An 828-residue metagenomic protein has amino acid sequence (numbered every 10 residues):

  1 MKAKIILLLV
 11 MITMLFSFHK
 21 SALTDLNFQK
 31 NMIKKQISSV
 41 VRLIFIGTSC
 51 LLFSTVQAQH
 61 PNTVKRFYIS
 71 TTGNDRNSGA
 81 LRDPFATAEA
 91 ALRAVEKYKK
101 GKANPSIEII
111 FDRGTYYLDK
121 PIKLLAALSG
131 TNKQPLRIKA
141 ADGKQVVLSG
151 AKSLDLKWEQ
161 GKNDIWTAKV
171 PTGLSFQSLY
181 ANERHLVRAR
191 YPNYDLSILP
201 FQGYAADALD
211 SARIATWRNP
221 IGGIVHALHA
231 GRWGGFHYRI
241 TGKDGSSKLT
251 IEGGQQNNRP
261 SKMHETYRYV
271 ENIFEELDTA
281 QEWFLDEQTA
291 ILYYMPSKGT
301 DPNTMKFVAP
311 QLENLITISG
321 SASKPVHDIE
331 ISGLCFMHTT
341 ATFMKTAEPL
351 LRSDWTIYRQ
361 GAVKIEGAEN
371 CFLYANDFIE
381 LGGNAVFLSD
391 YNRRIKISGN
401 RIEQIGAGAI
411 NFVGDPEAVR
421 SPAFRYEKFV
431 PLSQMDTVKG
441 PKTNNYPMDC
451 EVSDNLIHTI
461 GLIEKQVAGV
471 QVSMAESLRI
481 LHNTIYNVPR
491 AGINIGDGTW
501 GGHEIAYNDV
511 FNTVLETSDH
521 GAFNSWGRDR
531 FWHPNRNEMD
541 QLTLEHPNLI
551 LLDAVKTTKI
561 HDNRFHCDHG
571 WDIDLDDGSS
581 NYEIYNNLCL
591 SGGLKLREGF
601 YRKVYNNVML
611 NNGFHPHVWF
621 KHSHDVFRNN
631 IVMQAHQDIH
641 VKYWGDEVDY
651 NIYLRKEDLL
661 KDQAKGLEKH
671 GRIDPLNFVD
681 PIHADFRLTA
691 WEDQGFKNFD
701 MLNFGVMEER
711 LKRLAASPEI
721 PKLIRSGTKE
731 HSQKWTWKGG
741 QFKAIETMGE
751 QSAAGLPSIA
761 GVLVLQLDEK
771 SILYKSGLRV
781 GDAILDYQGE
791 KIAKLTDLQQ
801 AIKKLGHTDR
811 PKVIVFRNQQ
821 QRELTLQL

Functional and structural regions predicted by a protein language model:
M1-P61: Bacterial Sec-dependent N-terminal signal peptides
V64-G367, F372-D377, A418-K442, A684-L688 (+1 more regions): Extracellular polysaccharide-degrading/modifying enzymes targeting complex plant/algal/animal polysaccharides
I110, Y117, K123, R137-K139 (+21 more regions): Extracellular beta-strand solenoid repeats
K120-P121, E313, T340-T346, G382-L388 (+13 more regions): Short glycine/acidic-rich loop motifs that flank beta-strands on beta-rich extracellular proteins
H327-H338, E369-G383, R393-A407, V419-V438 (+10 more regions): Right-handed parallel beta-helix
W571, N581-Y582, N606, G613-V618 (+1 more regions): Substrate-binding clefts and catalytic carboxylate motifs of secreted carbohydrate-active enzymes
L723-V762, Q766-D768, Y774, K804 (+2 more regions): PDZ/PDZ-like peptide-tail recognition elements
K734, K775, R779, L785-Y787 (+2 more regions): PDZ-domain C-terminal substructure recognizer with occasional recognition of PDZ-binding tails
